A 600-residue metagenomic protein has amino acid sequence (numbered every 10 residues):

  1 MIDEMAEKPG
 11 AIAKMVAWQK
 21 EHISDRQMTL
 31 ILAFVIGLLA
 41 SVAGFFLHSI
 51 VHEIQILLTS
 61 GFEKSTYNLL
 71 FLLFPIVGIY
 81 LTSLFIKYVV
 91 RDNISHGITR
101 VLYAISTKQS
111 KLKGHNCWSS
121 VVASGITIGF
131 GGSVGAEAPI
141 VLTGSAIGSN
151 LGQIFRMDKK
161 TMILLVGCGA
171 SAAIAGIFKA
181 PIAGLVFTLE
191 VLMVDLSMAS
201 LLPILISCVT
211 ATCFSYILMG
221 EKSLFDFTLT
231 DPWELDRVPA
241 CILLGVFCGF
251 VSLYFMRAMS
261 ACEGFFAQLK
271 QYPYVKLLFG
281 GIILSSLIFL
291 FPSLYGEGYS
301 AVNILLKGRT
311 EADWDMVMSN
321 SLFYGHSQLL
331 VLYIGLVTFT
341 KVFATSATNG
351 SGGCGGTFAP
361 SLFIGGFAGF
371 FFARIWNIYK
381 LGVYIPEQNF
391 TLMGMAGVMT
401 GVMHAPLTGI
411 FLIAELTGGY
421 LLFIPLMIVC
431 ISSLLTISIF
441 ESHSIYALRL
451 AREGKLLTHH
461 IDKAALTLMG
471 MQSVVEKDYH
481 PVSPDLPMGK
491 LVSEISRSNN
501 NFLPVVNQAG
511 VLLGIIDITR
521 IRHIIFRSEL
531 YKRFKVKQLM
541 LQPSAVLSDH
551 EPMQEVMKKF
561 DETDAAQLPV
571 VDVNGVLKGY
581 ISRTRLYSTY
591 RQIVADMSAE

Functional and structural regions predicted by a protein language model:
M1-L468, Q472-D478, V482-L513, Q567 (+1 more regions): Alpha-helical transmembrane segments and immediately membrane-proximal extracytoplasmic
S207, V429, E476, I518 (+3 more regions): ATP/adenylate-binding site constellation spanning eukaryotic-like Ser/Thr protein kinases, ABC-transporter
E453, V536, M597-E600: Post-kinase regulatory C-tail/linker adjacent to protein kinase catalytic domains
D478-V482, Q538, P543-V546: Structural signal for short hydrophobic segments within the conserved structured cores of catalytic domains across
V482-N499, V506, I525-S528, V546-V573 (+1 more regions): The conserved cystathionine-beta-synthase
L513-I521, Y580-Y587: Short hydrophobic beta-strand motif reused across regulatory alpha/beta modules
